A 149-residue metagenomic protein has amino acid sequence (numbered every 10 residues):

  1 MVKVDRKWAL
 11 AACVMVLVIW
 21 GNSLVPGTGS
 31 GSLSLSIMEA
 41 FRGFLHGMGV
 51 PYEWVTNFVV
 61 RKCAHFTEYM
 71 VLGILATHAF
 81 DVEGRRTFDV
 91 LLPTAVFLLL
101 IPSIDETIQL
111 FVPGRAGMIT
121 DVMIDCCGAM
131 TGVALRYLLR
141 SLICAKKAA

Functional and structural regions predicted by a protein language model:
M1-I74: "…centered on the first transmembrane helix and the immediately adjacent amphipathic helix/loop
V4-L10, R85-L92, R115-I119: Membrane-helix interface segments
A12, G73, T94, L98-P102 (+3 more regions): Small-residue faces within membrane-embedded alpha-helices
V14-I19, V90-L110: Small-polar-interrupted transmembrane alpha-helices in polytopic inner-membrane proteins
E68-E83, C127-I143: Membrane-interfacial alpha-helical segments at the cytosolic side of multi-pass membrane proteins
A76-G84, D89-L98: Post-HEXXH active-site segment of zinc metalloproteases
P102-C126: Interfacial helix-loop-helix junctions of multi-pass membrane proteins
A145-A149: Short, charged juxtamembrane terminal tails flanking transmembrane helices
